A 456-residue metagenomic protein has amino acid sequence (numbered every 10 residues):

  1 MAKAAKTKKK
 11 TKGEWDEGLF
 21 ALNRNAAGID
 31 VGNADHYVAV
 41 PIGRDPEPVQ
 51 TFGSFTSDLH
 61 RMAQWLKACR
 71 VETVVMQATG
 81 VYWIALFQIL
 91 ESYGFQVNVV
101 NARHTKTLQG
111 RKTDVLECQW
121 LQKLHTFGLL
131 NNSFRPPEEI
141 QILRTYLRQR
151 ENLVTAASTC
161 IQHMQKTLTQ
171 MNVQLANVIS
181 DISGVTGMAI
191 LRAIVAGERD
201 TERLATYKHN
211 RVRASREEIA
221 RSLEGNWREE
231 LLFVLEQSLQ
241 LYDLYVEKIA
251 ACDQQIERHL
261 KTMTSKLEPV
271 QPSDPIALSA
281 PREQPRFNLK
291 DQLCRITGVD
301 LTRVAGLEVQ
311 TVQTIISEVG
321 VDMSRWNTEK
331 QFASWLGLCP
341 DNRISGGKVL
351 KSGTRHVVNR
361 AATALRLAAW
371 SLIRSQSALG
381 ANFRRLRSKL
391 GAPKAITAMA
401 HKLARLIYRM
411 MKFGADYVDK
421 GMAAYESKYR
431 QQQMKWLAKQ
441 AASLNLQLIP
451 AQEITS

Functional and structural regions predicted by a protein language model:
M1-S456: A detector of single, family-specific signature residues that are central to catalytic or substrate-handling motifs
